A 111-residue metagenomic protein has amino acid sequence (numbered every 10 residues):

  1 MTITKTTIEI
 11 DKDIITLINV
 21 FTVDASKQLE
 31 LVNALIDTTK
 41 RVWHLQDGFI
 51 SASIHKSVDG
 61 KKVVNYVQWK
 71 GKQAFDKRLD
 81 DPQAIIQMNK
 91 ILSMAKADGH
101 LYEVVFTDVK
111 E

Functional and structural regions predicted by a protein language model:
M1-I15, S51-V64, Q87-E111: Glycine-rich beta-strand-turn "strand-cap" elements at beta-sheet edges
I14-T22: Active-site-flanking beta-strand signature of metal-NTP-handling nucleotidyl enzymes and homologous cyclase-like
V20, R41, V64: Generic anion/oxyanion-binding catalytic loop in active/binding sites
T22-L35: Short, surface-exposed ligand-recognition loops at beta-strand->loop->(often short) alpha-helix junctions that present
V23-A25, W69-G71, E103-D108: Non-catalytic surface loops within mature trypsin-like serine protease
L29-L31, K62-V64, F75-K77, V109: Short acidic, gly/pro-rich beta-turn/loop elements at beta-sheet edges and active-site/ligand-binding grooves
T38-I50, Q68-Y102: An amphipathic, aromatic/His-enriched active-site/gating alpha helix that lines ligand/cofactor pockets
